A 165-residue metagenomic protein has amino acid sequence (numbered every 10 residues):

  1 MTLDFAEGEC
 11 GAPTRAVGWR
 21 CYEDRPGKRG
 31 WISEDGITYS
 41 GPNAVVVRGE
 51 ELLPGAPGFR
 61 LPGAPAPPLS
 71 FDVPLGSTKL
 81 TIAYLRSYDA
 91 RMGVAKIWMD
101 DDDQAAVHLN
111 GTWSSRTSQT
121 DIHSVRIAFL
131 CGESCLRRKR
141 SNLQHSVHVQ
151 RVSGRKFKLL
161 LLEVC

Functional and structural regions predicted by a protein language model:
M1-C165: Glycan-recognition surfaces in beta-rich domains, encompassing non-catalytic CBMs and lectin-like receptor-binding
